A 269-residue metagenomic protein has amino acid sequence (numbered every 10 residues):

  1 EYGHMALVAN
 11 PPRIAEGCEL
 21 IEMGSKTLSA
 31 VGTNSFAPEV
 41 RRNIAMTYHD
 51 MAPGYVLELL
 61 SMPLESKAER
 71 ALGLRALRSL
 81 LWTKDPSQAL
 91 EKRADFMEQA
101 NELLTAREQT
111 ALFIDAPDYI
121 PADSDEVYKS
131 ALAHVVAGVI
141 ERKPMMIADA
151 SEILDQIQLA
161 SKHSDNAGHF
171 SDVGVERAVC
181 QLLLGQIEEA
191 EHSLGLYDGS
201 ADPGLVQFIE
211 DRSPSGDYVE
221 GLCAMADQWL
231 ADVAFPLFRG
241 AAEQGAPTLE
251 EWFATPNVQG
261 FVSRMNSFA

Functional and structural regions predicted by a protein language model:
E1-E141, G216-A269: N-terminal alpha-helical interaction modules that lie
I14, I21, L28, I147-L154 (+3 more regions): Inward-facing hydrophobic residues that define packing positions of alpha-helical scaffold repeats
T27-V40, L159-R177, G199-D217: Boundary/linker segments of alpha-helical solenoid repeat arrays
E102-T105, L112-E189: Long, repeat-rich segments with strong aromatic
E188-L237: Fungal-biased detection of long, low-complexity, Ser/Thr- and Lys/Arg-rich intrinsically disordered regions
